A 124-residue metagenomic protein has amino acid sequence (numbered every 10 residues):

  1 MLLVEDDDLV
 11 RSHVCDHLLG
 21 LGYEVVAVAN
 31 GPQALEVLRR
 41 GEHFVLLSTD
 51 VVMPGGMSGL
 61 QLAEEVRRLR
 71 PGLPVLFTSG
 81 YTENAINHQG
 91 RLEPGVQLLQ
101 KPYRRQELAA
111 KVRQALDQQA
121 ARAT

Functional and structural regions predicted by a protein language model:
E5: Conserved acidic carboxylate
R11, P32-R39, E64, A109: Alpha2 helix of the CheY-like receiver
S12-G20: Charged docking surfaces used in two-component/phosphorelay signaling
G22-V37, L99: Short hydrophobic/Thr-rich beta-strand motif most characteristic of the beta2 strand and flanking loop of CheY-like
N30-Q33, G55-L62: Acidic catalytic/metal-coordinating carboxylates
E42-S48, L73-L76: Active-site beta3 strand of CheY-like receiver
V51-P54, R104: The short loop immediately C-terminal to the conserved phospho-acceptor aspartate in CheY-like receiver
Y103-Q114: C-terminal output helix
